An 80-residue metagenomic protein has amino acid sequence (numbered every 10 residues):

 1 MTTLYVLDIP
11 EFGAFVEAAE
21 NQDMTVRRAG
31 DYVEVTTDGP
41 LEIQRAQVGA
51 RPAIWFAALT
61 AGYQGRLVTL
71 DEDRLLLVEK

Functional and structural regions predicted by a protein language model:
M1-Y5: Short glycine-/aliphatic-rich beta-strand segments at the starts of folded cytosolic domains
V6-N21: Short amphipathic alpha-helix segments
E20-Q22, A61-G62: Short amphipathic beta-strand starts and helix->beta connectors
Q22-T25, I54: A common structural junction motif
A29-E34, D38-K80: Helix-rich interaction surfaces within compact, conserved domain-sized segments that mediate assembly or partner
